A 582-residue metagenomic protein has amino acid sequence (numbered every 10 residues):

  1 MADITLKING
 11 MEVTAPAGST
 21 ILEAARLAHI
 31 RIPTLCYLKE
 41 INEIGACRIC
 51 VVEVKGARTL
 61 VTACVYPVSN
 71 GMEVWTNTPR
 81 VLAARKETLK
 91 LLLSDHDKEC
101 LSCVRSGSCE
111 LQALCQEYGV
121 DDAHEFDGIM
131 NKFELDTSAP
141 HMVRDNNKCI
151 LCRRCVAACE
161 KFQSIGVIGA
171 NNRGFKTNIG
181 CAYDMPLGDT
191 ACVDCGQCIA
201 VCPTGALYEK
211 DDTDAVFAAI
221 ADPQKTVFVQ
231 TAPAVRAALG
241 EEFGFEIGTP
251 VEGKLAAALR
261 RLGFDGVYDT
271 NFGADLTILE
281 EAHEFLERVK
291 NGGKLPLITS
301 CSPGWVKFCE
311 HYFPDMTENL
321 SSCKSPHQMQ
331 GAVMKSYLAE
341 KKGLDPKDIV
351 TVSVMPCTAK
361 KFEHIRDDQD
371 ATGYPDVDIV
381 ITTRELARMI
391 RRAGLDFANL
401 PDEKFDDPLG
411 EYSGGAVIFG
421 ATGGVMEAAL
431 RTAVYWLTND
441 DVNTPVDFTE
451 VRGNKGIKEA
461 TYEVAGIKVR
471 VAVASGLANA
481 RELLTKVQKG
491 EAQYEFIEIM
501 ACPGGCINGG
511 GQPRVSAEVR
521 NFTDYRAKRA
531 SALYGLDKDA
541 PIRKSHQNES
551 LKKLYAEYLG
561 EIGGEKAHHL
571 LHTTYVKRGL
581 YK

Functional and structural regions predicted by a protein language model:
M1-I4, E134-D136, K176-N178, P233-A237: A short alpha-helix capping/helix-coil boundary motif
I4-T5, E12-A83, K210-K582: Iron-sulfur-associated redox domains of electron-transfer enzymes in respiratory and anaerobic energy metabolism
N9-M11, V143: Extended, non-catalytic structural segments that build the interaction scaffolds of large macromolecular assemblies
R48-D194, A200, L207-D222, T226: Fe-S ferredoxin-like electron-transfer domains and their immediately adjacent linker/connector regions across
